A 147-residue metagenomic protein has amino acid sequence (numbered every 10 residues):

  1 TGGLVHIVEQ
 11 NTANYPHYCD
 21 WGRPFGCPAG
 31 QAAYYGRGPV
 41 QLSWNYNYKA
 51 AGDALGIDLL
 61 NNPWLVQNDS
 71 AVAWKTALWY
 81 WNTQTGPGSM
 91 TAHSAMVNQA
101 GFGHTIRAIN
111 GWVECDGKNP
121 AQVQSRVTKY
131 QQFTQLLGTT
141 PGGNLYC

Functional and structural regions predicted by a protein language model:
T1-Y80, G101, T105-A108: Peptidoglycan-targeting cell-wall enzymes and recognition modules
V5-I7, G88-G101, P141-L145: Surface-exposed patches in mature extracellular/periplasmic domains of secreted proteins
N68, M96-V97, K118-A121: Alpha-helix capping and helix-loop boundary segments enriched in small/acidic/polar residues
L78-S89: Flexible secondary-structure boundary motifs
Q84-G86, G103-C147: Extracellular low-complexity, O-glycosylation-prone Ser/Thr/Pro/Gly-rich "stalks" and linkers flanking catalytic
